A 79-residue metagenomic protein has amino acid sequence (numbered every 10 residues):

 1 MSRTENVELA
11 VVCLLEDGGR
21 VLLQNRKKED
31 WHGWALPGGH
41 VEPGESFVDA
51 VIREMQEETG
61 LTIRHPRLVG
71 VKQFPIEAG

Functional and structural regions predicted by a protein language model:
M1-V21, P37, V71: Conserved N-terminal beta-strand and adjoining loop/helix that marks the start of the Nudix/MutT-like hydrolase domain
E5-V7, G33, G79: A generic structural micro-feature
L9, H32, R64: Residue-level signal for beta-strand positions within conserved beta-sheet cores that form or flank
D17-E57: Conserved Nudix-box catalytic region and its N-terminal flanking loop in Nudix hydrolases and closely related
G60-G79: Active-site segment of metal-dependent pyrophosphate-handling enzymes, primarily the Nudix hydrolase catalytic core
